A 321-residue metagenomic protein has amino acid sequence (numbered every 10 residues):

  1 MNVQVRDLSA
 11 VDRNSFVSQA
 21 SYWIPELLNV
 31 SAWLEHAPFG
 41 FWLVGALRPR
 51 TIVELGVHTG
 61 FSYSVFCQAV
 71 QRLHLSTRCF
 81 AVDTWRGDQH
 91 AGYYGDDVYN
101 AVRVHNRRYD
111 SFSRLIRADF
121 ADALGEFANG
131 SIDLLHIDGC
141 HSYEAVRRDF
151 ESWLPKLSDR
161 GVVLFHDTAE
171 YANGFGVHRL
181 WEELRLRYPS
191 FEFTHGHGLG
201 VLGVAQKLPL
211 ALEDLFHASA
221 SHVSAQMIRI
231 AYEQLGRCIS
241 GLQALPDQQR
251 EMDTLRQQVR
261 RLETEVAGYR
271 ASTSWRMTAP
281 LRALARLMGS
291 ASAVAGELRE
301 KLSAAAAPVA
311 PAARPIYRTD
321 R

Functional and structural regions predicted by a protein language model:
M1-N2: Basic/polar N-terminal segments that are highly enriched at the extreme N-terminus, encompassing both cleavable
V5-S31, A37-L255: S-adenosylmethionine/decaboxylated-SAM
A32, N173, T194, A267-R276: Generic detector of ordered secondary-structure context
F216-R321: Boundary detector for helix-to-coil junctions that initiate low-complexity/charged tails
